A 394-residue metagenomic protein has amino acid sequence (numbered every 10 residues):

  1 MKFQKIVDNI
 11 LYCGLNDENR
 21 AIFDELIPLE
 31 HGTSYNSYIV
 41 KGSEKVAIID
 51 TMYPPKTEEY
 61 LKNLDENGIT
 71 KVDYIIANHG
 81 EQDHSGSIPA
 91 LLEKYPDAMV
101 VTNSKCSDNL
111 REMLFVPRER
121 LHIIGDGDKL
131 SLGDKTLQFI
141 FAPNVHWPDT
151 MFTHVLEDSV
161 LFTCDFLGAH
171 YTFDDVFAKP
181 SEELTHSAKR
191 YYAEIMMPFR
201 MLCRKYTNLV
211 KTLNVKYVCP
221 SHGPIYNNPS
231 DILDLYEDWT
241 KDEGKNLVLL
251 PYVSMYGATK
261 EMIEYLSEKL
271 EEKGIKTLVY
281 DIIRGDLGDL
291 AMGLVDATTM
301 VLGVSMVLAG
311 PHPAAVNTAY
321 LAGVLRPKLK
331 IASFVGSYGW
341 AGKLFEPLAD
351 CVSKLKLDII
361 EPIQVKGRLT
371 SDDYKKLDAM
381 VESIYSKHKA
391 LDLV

Functional and structural regions predicted by a protein language model:
F3-L64, F152-V155, S159-F162, T259: Conserved beta-strand hairpin/beta-sheet module of binuclear metal-dependent hydrolase folds, prominently
Q4-D8, T102-T150, L202-K205: Metallo-beta-lactamase
I49-T51, V72-G80, V100-N103, L161-D165 (+1 more regions): Active-site neighborhood of phospho(di)ester-bond hydrolases with catalytic His/Asp-centered motifs
P55-V101: Active-site metal-binding motif and surrounding structural segment of the metallo-beta-lactamase
S87, G285-L290: Short acidic active-site motifs
H146-T150, D158, F166-M197, D238-G244: Active-site-proximal loop/helix segment associated with metal-binding centers of metalloenzymes
F173, E183-V218, G223-P224, Y265-L278 (+1 more regions): FMN-binding flavodoxin-like domain, especially the glycine-rich phosphate-binding loop
P251-K273: Short, charged N-terminal beta->alpha structural module
